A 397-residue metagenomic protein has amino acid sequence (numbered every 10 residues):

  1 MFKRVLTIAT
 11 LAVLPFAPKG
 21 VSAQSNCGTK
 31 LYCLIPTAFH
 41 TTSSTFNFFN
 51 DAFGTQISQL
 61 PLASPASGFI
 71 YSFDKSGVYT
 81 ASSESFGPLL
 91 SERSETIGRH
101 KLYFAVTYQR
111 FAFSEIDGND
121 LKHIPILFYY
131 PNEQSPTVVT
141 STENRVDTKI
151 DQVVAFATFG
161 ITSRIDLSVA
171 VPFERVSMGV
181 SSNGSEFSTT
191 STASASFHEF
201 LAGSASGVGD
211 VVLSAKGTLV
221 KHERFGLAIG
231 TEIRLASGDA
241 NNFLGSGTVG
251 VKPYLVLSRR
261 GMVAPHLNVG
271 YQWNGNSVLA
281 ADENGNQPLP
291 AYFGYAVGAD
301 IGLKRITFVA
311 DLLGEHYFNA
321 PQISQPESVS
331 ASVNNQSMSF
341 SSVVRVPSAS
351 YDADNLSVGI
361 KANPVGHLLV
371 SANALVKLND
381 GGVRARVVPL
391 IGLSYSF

Functional and structural regions predicted by a protein language model:
S25-S168, P172-G209, A281, Q322-S341: A subset of solvent-exposed loop/turn segments in beta-rich extracellular surface proteins, enriched in glycine
F86, G98-H100, K149-A155, A202 (+7 more regions): Residues that define the transmembrane beta-barrel architecture of outer-membrane proteins
L90-R93, F104-Y108, A155-I161, V169 (+9 more regions): Residues on the lipid-exposed face of transmembrane beta-strands in outer-membrane beta-barrel proteins
Y108-S114, V171-S177, D210, L219 (+6 more regions): Transmembrane beta-strands of outer-membrane beta-barrel pores
F113, R164-V169, H222-L227, G261-L267 (+2 more regions): Repeated loop/turn-to-beta-strand initiation elements of outer-membrane beta-barrel proteins
I116-L121, V180-E186, I229-G230, D239-G247 (+4 more regions): Outer-membrane beta-barrel translocator domains and adjoining extracellular loop/strand segments of Gram-negative
I124-F128, S191-F197, N286-F397: Outer membrane beta-barrel transmembrane domains
F197-V249: Hydrophobic alpha-helical segments and helix pairs
